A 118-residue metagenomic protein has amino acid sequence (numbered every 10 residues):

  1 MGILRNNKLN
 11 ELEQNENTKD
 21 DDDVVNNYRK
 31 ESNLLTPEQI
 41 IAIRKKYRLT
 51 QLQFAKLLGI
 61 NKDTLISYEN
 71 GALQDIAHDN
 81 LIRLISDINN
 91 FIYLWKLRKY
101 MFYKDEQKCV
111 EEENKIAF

Functional and structural regions predicted by a protein language model:
M1-L34, N90-K108: N-terminal flexible/basic segments that precede or flank functional cores
L12-A77: Extended interfacial segments that mediate partner engagement and assembly in macromolecular machines
G59, D63, L73, L84 (+1 more regions): A sequence-level detector of short, solvent-exposed, charge-rich linear segments
I76-L94: DNA major-groove recognition helix of helix-turn-helix/homeodomain DNA-binding modules
E111-F118: Short acidic DE-rich linear segments
